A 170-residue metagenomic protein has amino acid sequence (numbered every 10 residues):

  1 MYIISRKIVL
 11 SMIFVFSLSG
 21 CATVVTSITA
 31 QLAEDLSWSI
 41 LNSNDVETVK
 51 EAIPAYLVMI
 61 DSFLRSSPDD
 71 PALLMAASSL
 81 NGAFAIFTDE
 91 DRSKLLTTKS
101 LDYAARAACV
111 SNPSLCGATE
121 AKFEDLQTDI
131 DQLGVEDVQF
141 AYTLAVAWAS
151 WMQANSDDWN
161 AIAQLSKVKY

Functional and structural regions predicted by a protein language model:
M1-V9: Bacterial N-terminal signal peptides that target proteins for export
V9-S19: Bacterial N-terminal signal peptides
S19-S43: Bacterial Sec signal peptide processing site at the extreme N-terminus
E51-S67, L96-A107, D125-Q127, Q164-Y170: Amphipathic alpha-helices of TPR/Sel1-like and other helical repeat/solenoid scaffolds
L64, S78, G82-R92, S150-W159: Short coil/turn linking the two alpha-helices of tandem helical-hairpin repeats
L73-L74, S78-N81, A141, W148: TPR repeat positional signature
Q127-Y170: Extended amphipathic alpha-helical interaction segments
